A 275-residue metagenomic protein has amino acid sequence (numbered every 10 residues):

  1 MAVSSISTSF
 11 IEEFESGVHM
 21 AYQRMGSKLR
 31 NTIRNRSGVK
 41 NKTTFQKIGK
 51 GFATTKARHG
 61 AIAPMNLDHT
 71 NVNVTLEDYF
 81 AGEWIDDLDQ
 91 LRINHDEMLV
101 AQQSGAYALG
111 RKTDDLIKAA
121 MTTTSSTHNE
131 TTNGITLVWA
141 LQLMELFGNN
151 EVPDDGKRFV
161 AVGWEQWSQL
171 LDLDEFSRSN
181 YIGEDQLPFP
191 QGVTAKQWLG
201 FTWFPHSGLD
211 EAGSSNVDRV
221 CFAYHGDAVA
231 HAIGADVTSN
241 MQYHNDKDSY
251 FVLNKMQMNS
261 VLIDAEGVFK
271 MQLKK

Functional and structural regions predicted by a protein language model:
M1-V74, V268-L273: N-terminal "assembly arms/tails" that initiate or stabilize quaternary assembly in self-assembling proteins
N41-K42, D155-R158, D218-R219, S249: Short, surface-exposed beta-edge/turn micro-motifs
A53-T55, I93, Q169-D172, V261-I263: Short helix/loop capping segments that flank catalytic or ligand/cofactor-binding pockets
H69-L91: Short acidic, glycine/tyrosine-flanked loop/strand segments centered on an H-E-D-like triad
D86-V152, K270-K275: Alpha-helical scaffold segments that mediate packing/assembly in large oligomeric complexes
T123-V193: Extended, solvent-exposed, turn-rich assembly/linker loops in the middle of proteins
G192-N245: Glycine/small-residue-rich hydrophobic helix-like segments
N240-K275: Extended, compositionally biased alpha-helical segments that mediate assembly or anchoring
